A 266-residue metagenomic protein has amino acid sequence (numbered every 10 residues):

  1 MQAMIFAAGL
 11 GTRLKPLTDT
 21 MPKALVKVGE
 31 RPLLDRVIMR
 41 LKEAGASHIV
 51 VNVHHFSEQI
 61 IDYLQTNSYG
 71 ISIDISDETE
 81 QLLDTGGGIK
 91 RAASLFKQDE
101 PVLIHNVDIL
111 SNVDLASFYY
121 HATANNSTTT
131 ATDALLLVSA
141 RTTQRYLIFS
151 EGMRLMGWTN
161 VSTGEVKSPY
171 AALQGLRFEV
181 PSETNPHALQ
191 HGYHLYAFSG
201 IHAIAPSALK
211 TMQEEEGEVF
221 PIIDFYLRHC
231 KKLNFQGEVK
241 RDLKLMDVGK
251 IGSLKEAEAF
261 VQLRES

Functional and structural regions predicted by a protein language model:
M1-I5, K27, R31-N106, L115-S117 (+1 more regions): Conserved N-terminal catalytic core of the sugar/cofactor nucleotidyltransferase
M1-P16, L25: N-proximal low-complexity "stem/linker" segments adjacent to membrane-targeting elements
L10, M21, F56, T79 (+2 more regions): A generic "binding-loop/recognition-motif" signal
L10, V107-I109: Active-site metal-binding loops of divalent metal-dependent hydrolases
A24, S72-D74, N234-Q236: Conserved beta-strand segments of alpha/beta enzyme cores
E100-L103, L110, A116-S127, T142 (+1 more regions): Catalytic-core segments of class I nucleotidyltransferases/pyrophosphorylases that form NMP-activated intermediates
S127-A140: A short, conserved acidic/glycine-rich loop-to-beta-strand motif that forms the donor nucleotide-sugar/metal
